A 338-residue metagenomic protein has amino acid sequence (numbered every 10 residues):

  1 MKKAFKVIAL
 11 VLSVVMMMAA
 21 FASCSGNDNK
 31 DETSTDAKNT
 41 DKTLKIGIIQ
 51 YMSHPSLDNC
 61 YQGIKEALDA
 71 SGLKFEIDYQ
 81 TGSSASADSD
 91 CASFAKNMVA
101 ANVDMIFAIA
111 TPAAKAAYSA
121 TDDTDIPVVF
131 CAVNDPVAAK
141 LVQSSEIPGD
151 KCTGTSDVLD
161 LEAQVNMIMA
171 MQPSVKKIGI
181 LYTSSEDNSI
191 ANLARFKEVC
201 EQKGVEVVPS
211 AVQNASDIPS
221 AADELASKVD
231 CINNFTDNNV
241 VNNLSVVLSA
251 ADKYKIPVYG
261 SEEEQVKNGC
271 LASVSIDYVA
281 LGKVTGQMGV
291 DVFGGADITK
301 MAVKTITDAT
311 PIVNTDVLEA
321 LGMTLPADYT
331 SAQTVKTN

Functional and structural regions predicted by a protein language model:
M16-A20: Hydrophobic core
F21-T35: Bacterial lipoprotein signal-peptidase II cleavage site
N39, D135-K177, I276-A296: Hydrophobic alpha-helical segments within soluble ligand-binding/sensing domains
N39-K65, S71, D78-D90, S185-S189 (+2 more regions): Extracytoplasmic "Venus flytrap"
I46, I64, T153-C200, A302-V317: An alpha-beta-alpha
Q80-Q143, D237-S261: Beta-alpha junction/loop-to-helix N-cap segments that form part of ligand/metal-binding clefts
D187-I256, E262: Pocket-lining segment of extracytoplasmic ligand-binding domains
V290-N338: Hinge/cleft segment of the Venus flytrap/periplasmic-binding protein
